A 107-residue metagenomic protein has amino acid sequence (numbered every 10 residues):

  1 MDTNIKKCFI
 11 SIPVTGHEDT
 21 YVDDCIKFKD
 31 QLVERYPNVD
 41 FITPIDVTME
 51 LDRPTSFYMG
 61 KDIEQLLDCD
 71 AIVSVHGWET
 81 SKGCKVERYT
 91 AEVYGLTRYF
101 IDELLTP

Functional and structural regions predicted by a protein language model:
M1-P107: Conserved catalytic or regulatory cores that recognize and/or transform ribose-phosphate-containing ligands
